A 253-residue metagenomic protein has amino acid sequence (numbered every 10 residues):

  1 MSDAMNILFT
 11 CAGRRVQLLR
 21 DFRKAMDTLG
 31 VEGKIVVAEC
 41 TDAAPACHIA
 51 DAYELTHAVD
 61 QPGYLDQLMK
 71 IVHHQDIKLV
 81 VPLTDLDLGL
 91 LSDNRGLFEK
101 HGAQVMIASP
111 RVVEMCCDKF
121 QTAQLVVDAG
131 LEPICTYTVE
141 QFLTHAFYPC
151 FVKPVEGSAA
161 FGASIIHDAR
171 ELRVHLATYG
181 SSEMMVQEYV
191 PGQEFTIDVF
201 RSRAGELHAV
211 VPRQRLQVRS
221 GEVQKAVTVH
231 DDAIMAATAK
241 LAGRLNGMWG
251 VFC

Functional and structural regions predicted by a protein language model:
M1-M106: ATP-binding N-terminal substructure of ATP-dependent carboxylate-amine bond-forming enzymes
K34-E39, C135-T138, C150: Short, hydrophobic beta-strand segments that form beta-sheet elements in well-ordered domains
A44-A50, F142-A146, H175-T178: Short loop/helix-cap segments at secondary-structure boundaries that form the rim of catalytic
I71-I77, H145-A146, Y179-G180: Glycine-rich phosphate-binding loop signature in dinucleotide/nucleotide-binding domains
A103, P110-C135, A146: Glycine-/Pro-rich loop/turn segments that contact NAD(P) or position catalytic residues in Rossmann-like domains
V126, T136, H145-I165, S181-G192 (+1 more regions): ATP-grasp fold ATP-binding core
H167-N246: Phosphate-binding site of ATP-dependent enzymes
G247-C253: A short glycine-rich, hydrophobically flanked beta-strand micro-motif that places a catalytic Asp/Glu for divalent metal
